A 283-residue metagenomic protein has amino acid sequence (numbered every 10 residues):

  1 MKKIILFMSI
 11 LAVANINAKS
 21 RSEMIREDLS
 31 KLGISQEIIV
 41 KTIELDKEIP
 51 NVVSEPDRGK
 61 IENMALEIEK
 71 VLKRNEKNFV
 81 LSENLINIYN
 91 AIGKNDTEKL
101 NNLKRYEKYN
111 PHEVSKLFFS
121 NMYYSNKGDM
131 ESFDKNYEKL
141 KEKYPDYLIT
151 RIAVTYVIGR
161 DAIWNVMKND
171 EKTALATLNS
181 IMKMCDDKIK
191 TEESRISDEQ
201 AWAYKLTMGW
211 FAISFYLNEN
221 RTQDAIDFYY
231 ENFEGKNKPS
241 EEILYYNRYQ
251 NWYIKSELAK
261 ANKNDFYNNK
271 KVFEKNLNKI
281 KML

Functional and structural regions predicted by a protein language model:
M1-S20: Classical Sec-dependent N-terminal signal peptides that target proteins to the secretory pathway
A18-E83, A91: N-terminal leader/linker segments that initiate helical-solenoid repeat arrays
E55, Y89, Y124, I158 (+3 more regions): Residue at a conserved register position within TPR or TPR-like alpha-solenoid repeats
K60-V71, D96-K108, M130-Y144, N169-E192 (+2 more regions): Alpha-helical repeat scaffolds
A65-V114, F118: Post-signal peptide N-terminal segment of secreted/secretory-pathway proteins
V80-N84, S115-M122, I149-G159, E193-S194 (+3 more regions): Alpha-solenoid helical repeat scaffolds
I196-A201, K205-L283: Long, ordered, amphipathic alpha-helical scaffolds
